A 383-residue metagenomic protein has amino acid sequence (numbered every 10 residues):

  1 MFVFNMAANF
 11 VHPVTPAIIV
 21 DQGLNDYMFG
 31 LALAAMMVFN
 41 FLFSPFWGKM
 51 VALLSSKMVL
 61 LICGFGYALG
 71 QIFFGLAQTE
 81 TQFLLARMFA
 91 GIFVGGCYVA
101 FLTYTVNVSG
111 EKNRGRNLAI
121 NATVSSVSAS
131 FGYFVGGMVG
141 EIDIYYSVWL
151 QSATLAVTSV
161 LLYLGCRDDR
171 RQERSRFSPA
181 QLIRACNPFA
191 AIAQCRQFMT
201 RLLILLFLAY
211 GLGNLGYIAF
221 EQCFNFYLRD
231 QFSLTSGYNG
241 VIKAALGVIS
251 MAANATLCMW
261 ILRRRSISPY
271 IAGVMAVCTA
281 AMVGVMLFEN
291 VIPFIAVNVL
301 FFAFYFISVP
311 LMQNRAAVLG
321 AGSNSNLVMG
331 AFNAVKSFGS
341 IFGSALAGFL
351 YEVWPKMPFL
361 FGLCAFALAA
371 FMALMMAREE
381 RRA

Functional and structural regions predicted by a protein language model:
M1-M37, I204-L205, A209, N214-Q231 (+1 more regions): Helix-loop boundary and gating motifs at the non-cytosolic
M37-P45, A129-S130, G247-A255, S340-I341: Residue-level signature of mid-helix packing/kink "hotspots" within the transmembrane helices of 12-pass Major
F43-S55, G140, A253-S266, Y351: Helix-to-loop junctions at the C-terminal end of transmembrane segments in multipass secondary transporters
S55, L76-Q82, S233, L287-E289: Helix-breaking motifs and short loop linkers at transmembrane-helix boundaries and internal kinks in secondary membrane
M58-I72, P269-V283: Structural signature of the two symmetry-related core transmembrane helices
A86-V127: Cytoplasmic helix-loop-helix junction between adjacent transmembrane helices in 12-TM secondary transporters
D168-L205: Juxtamembrane intracellular "pre-TM" segments in multi-pass secondary transporters
G322-V353: A late C-terminal transmembrane helix in Major Facilitator Superfamily
